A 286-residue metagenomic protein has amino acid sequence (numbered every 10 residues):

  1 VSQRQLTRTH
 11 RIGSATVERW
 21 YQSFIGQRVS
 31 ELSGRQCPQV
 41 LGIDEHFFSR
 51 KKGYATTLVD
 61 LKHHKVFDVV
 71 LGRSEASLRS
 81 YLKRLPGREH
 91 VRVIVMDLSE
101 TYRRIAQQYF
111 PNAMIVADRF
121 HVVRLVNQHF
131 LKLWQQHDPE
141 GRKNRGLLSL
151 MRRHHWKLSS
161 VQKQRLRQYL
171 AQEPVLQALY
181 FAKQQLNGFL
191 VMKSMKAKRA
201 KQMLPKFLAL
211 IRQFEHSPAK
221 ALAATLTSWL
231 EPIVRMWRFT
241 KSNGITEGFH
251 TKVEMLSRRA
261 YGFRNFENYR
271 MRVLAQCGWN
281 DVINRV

Functional and structural regions predicted by a protein language model:
V1-K52, L85-V91, I233-V234: Short, positively charged, Gly/Tyr-enriched micro-motifs that form contact patches at catalytic or ligand/partner
V1-S2, R11, Q22-G26, P111 (+4 more regions): Non-catalytic alpha-helical coupling and interface elements of nucleotide-dependent molecular machines and regulators
Y21, R50-K52, T56, D60 (+6 more regions): Acidic/histidine-rich catalytic cores and adjacent linkers of DNA breakage/strand-transfer/modification proteins
E75-Y81: Structural motif
V122-R142: Short alpha-helix plus adjacent loop in nuclease-associated cores
